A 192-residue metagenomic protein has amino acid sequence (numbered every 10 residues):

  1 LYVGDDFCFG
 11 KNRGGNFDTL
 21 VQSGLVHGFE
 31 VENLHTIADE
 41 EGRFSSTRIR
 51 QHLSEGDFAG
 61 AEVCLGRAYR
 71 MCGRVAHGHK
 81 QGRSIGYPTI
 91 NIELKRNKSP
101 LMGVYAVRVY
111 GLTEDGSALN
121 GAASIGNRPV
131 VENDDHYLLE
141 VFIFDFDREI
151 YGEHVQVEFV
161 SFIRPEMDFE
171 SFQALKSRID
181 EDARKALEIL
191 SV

Functional and structural regions predicted by a protein language model:
Y2-F29: N-terminal Rossmann-like or analogous alpha/beta NTP/dinucleotide-binding catalytic cores that position adenine
G4-F7, H35, S161-I163: Short, histidine-centered active-site or binding-site loop motifs used for metal coordination, general acid-base
G14, R43-S45, D134: Short, well-ordered secondary-structure micro-motifs
Q22-N127: Glycine-rich, Lys/Arg-enriched anion-binding loops that position phosphate/diphosphate groups for phosphoryl
G78-V192: Phosphate/ribose-recognition catalytic cores of enzymes acting on nucleotide-derived substrates
